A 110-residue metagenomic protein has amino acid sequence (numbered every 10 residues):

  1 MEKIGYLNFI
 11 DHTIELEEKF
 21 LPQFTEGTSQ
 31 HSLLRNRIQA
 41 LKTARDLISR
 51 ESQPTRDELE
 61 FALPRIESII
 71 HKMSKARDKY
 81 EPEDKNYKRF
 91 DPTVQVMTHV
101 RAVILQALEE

Functional and structural regions predicted by a protein language model:
E2-E18, L34-R37, T55-S74, T93: Short amphipathic alpha-helical heptad-repeat segments
E17-L21, R45-D46: Short charge-dense sequence patches
K19-L33, S52-R56, K75-R89, L108-E110: Charged, low-complexity interaction regions
Q30-E51, K85-L108: Short, charge-rich amphipathic interface segments used for partner binding and complex assembly
P64-D78, Q95-E110: Compact DNA/chromatin-associated regulatory and scaffold domains in nuclear/nucleoid proteins
